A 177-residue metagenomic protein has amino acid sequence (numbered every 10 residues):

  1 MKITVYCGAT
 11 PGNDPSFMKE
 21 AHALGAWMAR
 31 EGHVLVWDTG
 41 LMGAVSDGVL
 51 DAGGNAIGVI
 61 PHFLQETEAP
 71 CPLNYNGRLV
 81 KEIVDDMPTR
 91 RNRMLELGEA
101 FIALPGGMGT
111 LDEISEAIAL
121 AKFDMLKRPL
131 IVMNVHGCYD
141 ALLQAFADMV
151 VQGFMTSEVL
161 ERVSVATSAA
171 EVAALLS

Functional and structural regions predicted by a protein language model:
M1-L97, V135-S177: A cross-family phosphate/adenosyl-ligand binding-site feature
T89-F123, I131: Active-site/ligand-binding-proximal alpha/beta "capping" segment
L104, I118-L143, S157-V159: Short, acidic/small-residue loops that bind anionic groups at enzyme active sites
